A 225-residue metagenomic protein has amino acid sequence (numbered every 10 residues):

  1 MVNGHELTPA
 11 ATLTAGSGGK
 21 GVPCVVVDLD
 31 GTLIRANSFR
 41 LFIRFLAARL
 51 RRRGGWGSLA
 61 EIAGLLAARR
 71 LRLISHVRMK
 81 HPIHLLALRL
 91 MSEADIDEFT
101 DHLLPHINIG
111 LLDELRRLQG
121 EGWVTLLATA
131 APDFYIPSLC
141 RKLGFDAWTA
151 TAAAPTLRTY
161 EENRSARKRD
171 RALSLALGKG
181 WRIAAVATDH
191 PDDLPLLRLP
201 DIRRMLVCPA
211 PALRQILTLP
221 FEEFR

Functional and structural regions predicted by a protein language model:
V2-T14, K20-V22, F99-R225: C-terminal cap/substrate-recognition subdomain and adjoining C-terminal extension of metal-dependent phosphatase-like
L7-R72: Active-site neighborhood of HAD-like aspartate-dependent phosphohydrolases
V26-L29, F42, L88, A185-V186 (+1 more regions): Broad hydrophobic/π-residue packing in well-ordered secondary structure
I34, L88, R164: Catalytic cores of large soluble enzymes that bind and process phosphate-bearing ligands
L59-R89, C140-L143, A147: Short, compositionally biased "basic patch" segments
R69-M79, M91-D97, A130, D201-C208: Short, charged low-complexity intrinsically disordered segments located at boundaries of structured domains
H76-G110: Metal-dependent phosphoesterase signature
